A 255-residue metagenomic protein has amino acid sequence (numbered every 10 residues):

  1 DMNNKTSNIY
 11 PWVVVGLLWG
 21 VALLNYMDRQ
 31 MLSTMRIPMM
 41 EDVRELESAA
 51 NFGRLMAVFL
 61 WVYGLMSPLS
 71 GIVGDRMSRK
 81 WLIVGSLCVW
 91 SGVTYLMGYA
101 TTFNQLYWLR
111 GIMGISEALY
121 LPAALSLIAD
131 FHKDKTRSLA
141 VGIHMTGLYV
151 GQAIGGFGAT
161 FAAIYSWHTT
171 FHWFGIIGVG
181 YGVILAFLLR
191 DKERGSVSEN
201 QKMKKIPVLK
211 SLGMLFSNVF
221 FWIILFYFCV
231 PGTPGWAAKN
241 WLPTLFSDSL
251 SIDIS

Functional and structural regions predicted by a protein language model:
N3-S7, E193-I224, S249: Juxtamembrane intracellular "pre-TM" segments in multi-pass secondary transporters
Q30, L60-P68, A118, Q152-A153: Residue-level signature of mid-helix packing/kink "hotspots" within the transmembrane helices of 12-pass Major
L32-S33, N218-S255: Extracytoplasmic gate region of multi-pass secondary transporters
M35-G64: Extracellular/periplasmic helix-loop-helix junction of adjacent transmembrane segments in MFS-like secondary
L65-T101: Conserved MFS/SLC helix-loop-helix module at the cytosolic interface between two early adjacent transmembrane helices
T102-R110, I223-I224: Short hydrophobic/alpha-helical segments at membrane-entry points of transmembrane helices in Major Facilitator
L109-G147: Cytoplasmic helix-loop-helix junction between adjacent transmembrane helices in 12-TM secondary transporters
H144, L148-D191: Helix-loop-helix hairpin linking two adjacent transmembrane segments in secondary transporters
